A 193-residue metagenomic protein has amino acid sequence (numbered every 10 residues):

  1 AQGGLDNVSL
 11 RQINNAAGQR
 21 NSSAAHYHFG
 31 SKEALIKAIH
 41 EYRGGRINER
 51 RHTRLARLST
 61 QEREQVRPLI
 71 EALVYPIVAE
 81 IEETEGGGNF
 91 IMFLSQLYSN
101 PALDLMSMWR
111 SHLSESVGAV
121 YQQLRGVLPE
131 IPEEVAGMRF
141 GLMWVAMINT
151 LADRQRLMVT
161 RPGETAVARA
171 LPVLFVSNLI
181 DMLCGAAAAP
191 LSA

Functional and structural regions predicted by a protein language model:
L5-A34, A38: Helix-turn-helix
F29-H52, A56-S59, R63: An amphipathic alpha-helix adjacent to DNA-recognition modules
K32, I39, R43, I47 (+4 more regions): Hydrophobic/aromatic residues within well-ordered alpha-helical segments
H52-F90, F140: Hydrophobic alpha-helical connector segments
R54, L58, P101, R154-R161: Secondary-structure edge/capping motif, primarily at the C-terminal ends of alpha-helices and the immediately following
P68, G86-M92, A102-L128: Amphipathic alpha-helical packing segments from all-alpha helical-bundle domains
L73, I77, I91-Y98, M143-M147 (+1 more regions): Short alpha-helical scaffolding segments that buttress acidic/His motifs in well-ordered protein cores
S114-A193: C-terminal peripheral helix-coil segments that are non-catalytic and often amphipathic
